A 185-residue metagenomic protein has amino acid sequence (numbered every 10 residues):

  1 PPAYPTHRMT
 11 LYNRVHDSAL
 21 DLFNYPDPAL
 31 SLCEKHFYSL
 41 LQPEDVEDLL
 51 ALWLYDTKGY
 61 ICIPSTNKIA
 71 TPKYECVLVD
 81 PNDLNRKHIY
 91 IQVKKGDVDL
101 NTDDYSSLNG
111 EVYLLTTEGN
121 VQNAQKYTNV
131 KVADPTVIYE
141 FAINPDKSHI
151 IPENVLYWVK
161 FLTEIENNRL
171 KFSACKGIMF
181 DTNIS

Functional and structural regions predicted by a protein language model:
P1-S185: Mixed-charge (Asp/Glu-Lys/Arg
